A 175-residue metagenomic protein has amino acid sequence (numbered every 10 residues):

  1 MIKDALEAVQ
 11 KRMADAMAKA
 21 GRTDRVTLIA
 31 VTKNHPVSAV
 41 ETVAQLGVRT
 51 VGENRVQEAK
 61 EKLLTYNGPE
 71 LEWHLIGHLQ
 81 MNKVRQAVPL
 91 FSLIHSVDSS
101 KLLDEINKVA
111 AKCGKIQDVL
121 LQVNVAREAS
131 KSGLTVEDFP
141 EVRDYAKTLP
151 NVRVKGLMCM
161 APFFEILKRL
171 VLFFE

Functional and structural regions predicted by a protein language model:
M1-E175: Conserved alpha/beta-domain cores
